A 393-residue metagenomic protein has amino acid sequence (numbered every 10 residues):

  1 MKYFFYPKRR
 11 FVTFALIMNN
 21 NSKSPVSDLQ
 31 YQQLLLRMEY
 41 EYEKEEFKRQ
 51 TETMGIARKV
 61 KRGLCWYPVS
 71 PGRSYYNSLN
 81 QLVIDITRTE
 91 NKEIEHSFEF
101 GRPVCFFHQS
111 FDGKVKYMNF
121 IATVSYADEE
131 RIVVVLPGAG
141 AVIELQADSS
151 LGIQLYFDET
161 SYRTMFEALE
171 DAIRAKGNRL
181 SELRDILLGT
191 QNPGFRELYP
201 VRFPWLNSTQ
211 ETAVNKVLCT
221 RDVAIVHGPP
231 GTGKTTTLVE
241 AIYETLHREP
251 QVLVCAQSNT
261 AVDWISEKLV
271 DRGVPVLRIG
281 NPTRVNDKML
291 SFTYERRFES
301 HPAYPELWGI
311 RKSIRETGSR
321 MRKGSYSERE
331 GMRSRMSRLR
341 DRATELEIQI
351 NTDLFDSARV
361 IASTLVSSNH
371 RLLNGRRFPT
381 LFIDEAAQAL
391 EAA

Functional and structural regions predicted by a protein language model:
P7, T13-S97: Charged, low-complexity interaction regions that mediate assembly/partner binding in large macromolecular machines
F14, N19-R37, N91-N215, E267 (+3 more regions): Pre-ATPase regulatory/linker segments immediately N-terminal to the P-loop/RecA-like helicase/translocase core
T190-Q191, F195-Y199, Y243, Q251 (+3 more regions): Conserved P-loop NTPase motor core of helicases/translocases
T220-V226, P250: Pre-Walker A (Motif I) flank of P-loop NTPase domains
P229, Q257: P-loop (Walker A) phosphate-binding loop of NTP-binding proteins
G233: Conserved glycine(s) of the Walker
T237, A241: Hydrophobic positions on the alpha1 helix immediately C-terminal to the Walker A/P-loop
E385-A386: Walker B catalytic acidic pair
